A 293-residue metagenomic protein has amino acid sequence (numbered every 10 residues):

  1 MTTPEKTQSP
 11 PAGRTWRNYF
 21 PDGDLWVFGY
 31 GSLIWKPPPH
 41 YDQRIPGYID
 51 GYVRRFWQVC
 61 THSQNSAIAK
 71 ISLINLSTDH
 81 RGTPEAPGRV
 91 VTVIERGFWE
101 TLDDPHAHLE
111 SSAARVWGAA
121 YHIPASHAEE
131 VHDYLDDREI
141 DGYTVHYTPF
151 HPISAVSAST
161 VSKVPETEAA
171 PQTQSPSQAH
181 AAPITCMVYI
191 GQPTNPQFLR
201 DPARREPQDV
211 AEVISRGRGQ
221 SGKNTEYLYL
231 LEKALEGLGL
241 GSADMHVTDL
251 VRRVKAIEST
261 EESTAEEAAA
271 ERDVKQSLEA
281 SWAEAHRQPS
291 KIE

Functional and structural regions predicted by a protein language model:
T2-E293: A glycine-rich, hydrophobic/aromatic-adjacent loop/helix-cap motif
